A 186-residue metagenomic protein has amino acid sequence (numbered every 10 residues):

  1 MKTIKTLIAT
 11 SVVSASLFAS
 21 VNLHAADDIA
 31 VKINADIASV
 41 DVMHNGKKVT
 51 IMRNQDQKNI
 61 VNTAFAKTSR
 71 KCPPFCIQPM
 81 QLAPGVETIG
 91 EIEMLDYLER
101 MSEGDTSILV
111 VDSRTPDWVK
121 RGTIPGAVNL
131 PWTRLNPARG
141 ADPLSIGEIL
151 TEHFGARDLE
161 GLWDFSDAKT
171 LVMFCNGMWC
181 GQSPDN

Functional and structural regions predicted by a protein language model:
M1-L23: Gram-negative bacterial Sec-dependent N-terminal signal peptides
L23-R121, W132: Flexible, polar/low-complexity N-terminal or interdomain linker segments that lie immediately upstream of folded
D105-I108, P125, D167-L171: Loop/turn elements at helix/coil->beta-strand transitions in domains of secreted/extracellular proteins
T115-V119, R134-P137, G177-G181: Solvent-exposed loop/turn segments at secondary-structure junctions within structured extracellular/periplasmic domains
R121-P125, D142, S183-N186: Short, solvent-exposed loop/turn and secondary-structure capping segments
A127-R134: Short hydrophobic/aromatic-enriched beta-strand-loop microsegments
P137-I146: Short, charged, surface-exposed secondary-structure boundary motifs
T151-N186: Catalytic cysteine-centered active loop of the rhodanese-like fold, especially the PTP/DSP P-loop
